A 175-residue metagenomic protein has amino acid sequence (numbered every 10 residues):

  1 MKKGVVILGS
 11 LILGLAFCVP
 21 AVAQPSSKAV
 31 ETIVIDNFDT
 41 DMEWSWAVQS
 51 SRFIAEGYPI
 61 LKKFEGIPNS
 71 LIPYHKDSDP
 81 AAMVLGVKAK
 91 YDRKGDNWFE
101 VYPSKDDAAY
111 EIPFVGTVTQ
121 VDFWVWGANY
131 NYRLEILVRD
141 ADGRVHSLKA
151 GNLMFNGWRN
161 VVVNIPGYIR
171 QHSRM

Functional and structural regions predicted by a protein language model:
M1-L8: Bacterial N-terminal signal peptides that target proteins for export
G9-A16: Bacterial N-terminal signal peptides
F17-A23: Sec/Tat signal peptide C-region and signal peptidase I cleavage site
A23-M175: Beta-rich carbohydrate-recognition modules and glycan-binding surfaces
